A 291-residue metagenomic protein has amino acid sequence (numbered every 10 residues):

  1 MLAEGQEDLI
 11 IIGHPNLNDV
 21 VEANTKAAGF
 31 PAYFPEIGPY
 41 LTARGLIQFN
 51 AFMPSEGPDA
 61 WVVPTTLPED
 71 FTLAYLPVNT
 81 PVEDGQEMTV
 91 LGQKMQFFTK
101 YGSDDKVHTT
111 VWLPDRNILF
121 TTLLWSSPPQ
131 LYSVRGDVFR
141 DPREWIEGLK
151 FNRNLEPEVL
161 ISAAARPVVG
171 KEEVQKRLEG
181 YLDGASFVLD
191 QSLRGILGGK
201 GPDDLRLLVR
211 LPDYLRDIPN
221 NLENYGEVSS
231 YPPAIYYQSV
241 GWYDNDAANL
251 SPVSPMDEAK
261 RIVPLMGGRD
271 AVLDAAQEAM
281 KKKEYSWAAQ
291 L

Functional and structural regions predicted by a protein language model:
L2-F120: Hydrophobic, small-residue-rich alpha-helical packing segments that form membrane-like cores
V20, G29-F34, G38-P68, N154-V159 (+1 more regions): Accessory terminal helices/loops
L76, G85-T89, K94-G198: Metallo-beta-lactamase
